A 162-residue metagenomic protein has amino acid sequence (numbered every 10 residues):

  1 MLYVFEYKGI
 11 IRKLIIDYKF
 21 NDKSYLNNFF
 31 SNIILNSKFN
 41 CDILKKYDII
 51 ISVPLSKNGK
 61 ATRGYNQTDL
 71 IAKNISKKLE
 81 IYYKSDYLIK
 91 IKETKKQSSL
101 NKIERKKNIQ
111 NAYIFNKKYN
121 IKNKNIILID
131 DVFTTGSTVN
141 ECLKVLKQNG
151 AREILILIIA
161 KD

Functional and structural regions predicted by a protein language model:
M1-K73, S98: Extended interfacial segments that mediate partner engagement and assembly in macromolecular machines
K77, I81: Short glycine/serine/threonine/alanine-rich loop segments
Y82-D162: PRPP/pyrophosphate-binding module of the type I phosphoribosyltransferase fold
